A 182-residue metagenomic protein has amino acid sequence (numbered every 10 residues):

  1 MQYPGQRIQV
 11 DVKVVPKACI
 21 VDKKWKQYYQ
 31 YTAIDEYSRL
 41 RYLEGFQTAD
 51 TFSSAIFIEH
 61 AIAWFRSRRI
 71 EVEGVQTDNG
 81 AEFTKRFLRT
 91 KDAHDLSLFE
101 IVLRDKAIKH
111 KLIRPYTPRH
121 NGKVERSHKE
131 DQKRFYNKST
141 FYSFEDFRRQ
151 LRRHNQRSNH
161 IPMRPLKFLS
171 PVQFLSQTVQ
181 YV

Functional and structural regions predicted by a protein language model:
M1-I34, L40, I56, S67: Mobile-element integrase/transposase regions, centering on the N-terminal DNA-binding/Zn-coordinating module
M1-P16, N79-A81, L88, H94-E100 (+2 more regions): Basic, flexible linker segments flanking DNA-binding modules in nucleic acid-interacting mobile-element proteins
Q6, I101, K106-I108, K129-V182: C-terminal domain-tail junction helix/linker
D11, A33, R39, I58 (+8 more regions): Mobile genetic element proteins and their domesticated derivatives, centered on retroelements and DNA transposons
V21, G45-F46, R86-K91: Short, solvent-exposed loop/turn segments at secondary-structure boundaries
K26, E44-E71: Active-site beta-loop-alpha junctions of metal-dependent nucleic acid enzymes, especially the RNase H-like/DDE
Q47-T51, D92, F144: Flexible, glycine- and charge-enriched loops at secondary-structure boundaries
T77-N79, R89-A93, S97-L103, I108-K133 (+2 more regions): RNase H-like two-metal-ion nuclease catalytic core shared by retroviral integrases and related mobile-element nucleases
